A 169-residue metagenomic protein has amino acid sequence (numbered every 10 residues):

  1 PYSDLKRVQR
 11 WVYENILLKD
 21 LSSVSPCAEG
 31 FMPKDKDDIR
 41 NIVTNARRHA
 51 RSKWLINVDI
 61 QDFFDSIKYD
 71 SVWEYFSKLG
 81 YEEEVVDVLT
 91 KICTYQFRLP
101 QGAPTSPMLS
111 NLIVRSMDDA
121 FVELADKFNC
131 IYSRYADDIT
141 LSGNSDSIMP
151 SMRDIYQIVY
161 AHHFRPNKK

Functional and structural regions predicted by a protein language model:
L5-N57: Active-site-proximal segment of RNA-dependent polymerases
R47-A136, T140-K169: Conserved polymerase palm-domain catalytic core
